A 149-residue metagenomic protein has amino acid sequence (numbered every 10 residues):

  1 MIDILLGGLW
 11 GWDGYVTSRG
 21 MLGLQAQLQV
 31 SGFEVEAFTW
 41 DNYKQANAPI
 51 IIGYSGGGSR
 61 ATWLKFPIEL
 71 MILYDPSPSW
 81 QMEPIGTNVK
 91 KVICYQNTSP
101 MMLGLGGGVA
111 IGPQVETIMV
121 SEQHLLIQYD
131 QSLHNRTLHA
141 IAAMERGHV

Functional and structural regions predicted by a protein language model:
M1-D13: Short glycine-rich His-centered loop
I2-I4, L22-I111: Serine-dependent carboxylesterase/thioesterase catalytic core of lipase-like alpha/beta-hydrolase/SGNH enzymes
W10-G11, P84-V149: C-terminal catalytic-base region of ester-bond hydrolases, centering on the histidine of the charge-relay
G14-M21: The serine-hydrolase catalytic nucleophile loop
